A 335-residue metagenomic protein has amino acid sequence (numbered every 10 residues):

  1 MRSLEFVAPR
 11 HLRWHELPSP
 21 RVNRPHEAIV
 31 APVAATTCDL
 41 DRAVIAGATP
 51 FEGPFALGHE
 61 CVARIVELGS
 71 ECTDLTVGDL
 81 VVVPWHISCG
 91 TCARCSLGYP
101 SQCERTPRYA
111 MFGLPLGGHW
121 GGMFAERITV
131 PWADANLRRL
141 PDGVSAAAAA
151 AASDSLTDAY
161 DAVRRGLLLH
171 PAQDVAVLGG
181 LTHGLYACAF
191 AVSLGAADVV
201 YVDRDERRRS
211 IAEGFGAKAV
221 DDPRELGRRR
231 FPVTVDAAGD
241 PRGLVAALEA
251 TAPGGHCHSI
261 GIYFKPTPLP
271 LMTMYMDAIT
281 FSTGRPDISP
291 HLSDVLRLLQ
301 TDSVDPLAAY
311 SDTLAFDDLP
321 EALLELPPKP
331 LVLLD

Functional and structural regions predicted by a protein language model:
S3, V245, S289-D335: C-terminal hydrophobic helical "lid"/dimerization subdomain of Rossmann-like NAD(P)H-dependent oxidoreductases
P20-A35, A46-S96, G121, P141: Glycine-rich beta-strand-centered segment in the early N-terminal region that forms part of a ligand/cofactor-binding
L75-T76, L169, T251: Short, well-ordered loop/turn sites that connect or cap secondary structure elements
L80-V81, R139-R224: Mid-domain Rossmann-like dinucleotide-binding core that forms the NAD(H)/NADP(H) cofactor-binding site
T91-L178: NAD(P)H dinucleotide-binding glycine-rich loop of Rossmann-like/cofactor-binding domains, especially the beta1-alpha1
V202-R204, A237, R285: N-terminal Rossmann-fold cofactor-binding loop
L226-T234: A short acidic, Gly/Pro-enriched loop at the edge of an enzyme's catalytic core that lines a small-molecule cofactor
P241-T301, L334-D335: Glycine-rich phosphate-binding loop and adjacent beta-alpha segment of Rossmann(oid) nucleotide-cofactor-binding
